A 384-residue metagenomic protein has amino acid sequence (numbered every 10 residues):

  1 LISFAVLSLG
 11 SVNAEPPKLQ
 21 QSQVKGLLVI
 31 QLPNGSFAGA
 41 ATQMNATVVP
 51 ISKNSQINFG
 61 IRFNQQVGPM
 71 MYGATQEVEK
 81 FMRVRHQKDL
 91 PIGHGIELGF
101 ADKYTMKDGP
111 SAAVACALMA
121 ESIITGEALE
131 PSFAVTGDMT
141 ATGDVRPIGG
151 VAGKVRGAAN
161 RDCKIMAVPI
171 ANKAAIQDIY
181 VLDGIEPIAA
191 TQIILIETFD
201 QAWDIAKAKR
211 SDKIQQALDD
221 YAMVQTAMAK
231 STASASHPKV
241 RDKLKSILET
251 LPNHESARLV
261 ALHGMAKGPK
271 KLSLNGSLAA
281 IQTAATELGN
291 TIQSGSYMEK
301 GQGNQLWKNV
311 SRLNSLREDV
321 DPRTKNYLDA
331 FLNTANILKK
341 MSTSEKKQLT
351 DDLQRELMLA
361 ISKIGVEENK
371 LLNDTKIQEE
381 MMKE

Functional and structural regions predicted by a protein language model:
L1-S8: Bacterial N-terminal signal peptides
A14-E384: Peripheral, non-AAA+ core regions of ATP-driven protein-machinery
